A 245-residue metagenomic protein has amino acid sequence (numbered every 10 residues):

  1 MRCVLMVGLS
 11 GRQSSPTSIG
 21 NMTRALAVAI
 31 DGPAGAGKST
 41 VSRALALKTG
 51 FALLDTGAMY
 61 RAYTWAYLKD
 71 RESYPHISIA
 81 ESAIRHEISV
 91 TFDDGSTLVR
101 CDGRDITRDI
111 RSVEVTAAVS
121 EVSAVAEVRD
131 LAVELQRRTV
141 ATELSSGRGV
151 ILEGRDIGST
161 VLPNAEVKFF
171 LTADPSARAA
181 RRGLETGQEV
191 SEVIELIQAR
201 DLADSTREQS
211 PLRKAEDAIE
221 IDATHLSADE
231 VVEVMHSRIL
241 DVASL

Functional and structural regions predicted by a protein language model:
S18-N21, C101, D105-T107, A177-A180 (+2 more regions): NTP-dependent small-molecule kinase module
I30: Hydrophobic anchor at the beta1->P-loop junction of P-loop NTPases
P33: P-loop (Walker A) phosphate-binding loop of NTP-binding proteins
K38: Conserved lysine of the Walker
V41: Hydrophobic positions on the alpha1 helix immediately C-terminal to the Walker A/P-loop
L47-S112: N-terminal phosphate/diphosphate-binding loop that engages ATP/GTP or pyrophosphate donors across diverse enzyme folds
T91-D93, Q136, V140-L144, R155-T160 (+2 more regions): Small-molecule kinase domains that catalyze NTP-dependent phosphoryl transfer to phosphate-bearing small molecules
T107-E185: ATP-dependent NMP and nucleoside kinases share a basic, alpha-helical "lid"
